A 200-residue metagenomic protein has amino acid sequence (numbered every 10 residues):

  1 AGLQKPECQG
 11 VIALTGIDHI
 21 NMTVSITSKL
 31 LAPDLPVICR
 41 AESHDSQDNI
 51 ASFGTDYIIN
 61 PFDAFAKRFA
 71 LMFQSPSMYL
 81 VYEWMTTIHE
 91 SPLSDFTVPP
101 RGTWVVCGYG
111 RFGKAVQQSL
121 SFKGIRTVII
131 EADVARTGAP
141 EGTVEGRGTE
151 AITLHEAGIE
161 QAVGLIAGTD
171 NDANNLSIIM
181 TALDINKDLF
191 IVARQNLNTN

Functional and structural regions predicted by a protein language model:
A1-N200: Cytosolic regulatory regions of ion transport systems
